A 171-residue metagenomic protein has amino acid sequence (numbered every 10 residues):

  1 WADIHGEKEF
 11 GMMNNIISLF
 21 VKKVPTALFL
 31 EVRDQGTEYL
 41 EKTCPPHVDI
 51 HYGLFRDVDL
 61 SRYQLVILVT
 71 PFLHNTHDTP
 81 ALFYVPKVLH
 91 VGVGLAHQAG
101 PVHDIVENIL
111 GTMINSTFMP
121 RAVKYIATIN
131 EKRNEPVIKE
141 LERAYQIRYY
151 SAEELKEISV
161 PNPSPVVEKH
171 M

Functional and structural regions predicted by a protein language model:
W1-A2, V137-M171: Long, charge-dense
W1-G11, K23, A27-K132: Conserved mixed alpha/beta catalytic, RNA-binding, or beta-rich assembly cores of soluble enzyme, regulatory
